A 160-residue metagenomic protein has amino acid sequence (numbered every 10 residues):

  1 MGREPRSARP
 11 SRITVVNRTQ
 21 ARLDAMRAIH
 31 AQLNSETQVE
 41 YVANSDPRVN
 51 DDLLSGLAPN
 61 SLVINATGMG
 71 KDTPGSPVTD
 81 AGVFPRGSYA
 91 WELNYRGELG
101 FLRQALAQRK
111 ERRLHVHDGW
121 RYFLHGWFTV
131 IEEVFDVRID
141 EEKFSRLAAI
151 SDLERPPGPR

Functional and structural regions predicted by a protein language model:
M1, L23-M26, F101-A105: Hydrophobic packing residues within well-ordered alpha-helices of enzyme cores
G2-R12, S35, Q108-H115: Conserved S-adenosyl-L-methionine
S7-T37, N44: NAD(P)-binding Rossmann-fold cofactor-contacting core
P10-R12, P59-N60, P85-G87, R113: A general structural motif
I13-V16, L62, S88-Y95: Alpha-helical membrane segments in multi-pass integral membrane proteins
V15, T19-R22, E40-V78: Rossmann-like NAD(P)-binding element
G70-R146: Rossmann-fold NAD(P)-binding glycine/threonine-rich loop
E141-R160: A short, charged, Gly/Pro-tolerant segment at domain boundaries
